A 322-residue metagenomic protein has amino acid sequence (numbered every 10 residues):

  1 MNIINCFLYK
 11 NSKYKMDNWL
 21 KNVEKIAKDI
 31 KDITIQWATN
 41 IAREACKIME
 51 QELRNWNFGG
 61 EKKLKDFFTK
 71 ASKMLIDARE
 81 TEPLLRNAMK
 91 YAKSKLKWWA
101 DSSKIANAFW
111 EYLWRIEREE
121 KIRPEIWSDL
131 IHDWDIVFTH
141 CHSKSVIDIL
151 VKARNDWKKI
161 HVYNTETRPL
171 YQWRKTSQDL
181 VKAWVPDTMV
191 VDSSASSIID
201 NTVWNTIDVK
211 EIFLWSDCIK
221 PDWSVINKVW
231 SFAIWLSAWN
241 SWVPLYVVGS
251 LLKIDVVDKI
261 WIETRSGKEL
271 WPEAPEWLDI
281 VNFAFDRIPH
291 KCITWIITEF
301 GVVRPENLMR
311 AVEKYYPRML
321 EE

Functional and structural regions predicted by a protein language model:
K15-I105: Long amphipathic alpha-helical segments
V23-D32, K70, A106-W110, K158-V162 (+1 more regions): Glycine/charged-rich beta-loop-alpha catalytic/anionic-binding loops adjacent to active sites
T39, I136-V137, C141-I147, P169: Gly/Ser/Thr-rich loops at beta-strand to alpha-helix junctions that form or flank small-molecule/cofactor-binding
K90-D133, V151, I160-D208, I212: Ligand-binding beta-strand-loop-alpha-helix segment within the catalytic cores of soluble metabolic enzymes
S143-N155, W235: Histidine-anchored nucleotide/phosphate-binding helix
T165-E322: Conserved phosphate- and dinucleotide-binding cores of soluble alpha/beta proteins, encompassing both enzyme active
